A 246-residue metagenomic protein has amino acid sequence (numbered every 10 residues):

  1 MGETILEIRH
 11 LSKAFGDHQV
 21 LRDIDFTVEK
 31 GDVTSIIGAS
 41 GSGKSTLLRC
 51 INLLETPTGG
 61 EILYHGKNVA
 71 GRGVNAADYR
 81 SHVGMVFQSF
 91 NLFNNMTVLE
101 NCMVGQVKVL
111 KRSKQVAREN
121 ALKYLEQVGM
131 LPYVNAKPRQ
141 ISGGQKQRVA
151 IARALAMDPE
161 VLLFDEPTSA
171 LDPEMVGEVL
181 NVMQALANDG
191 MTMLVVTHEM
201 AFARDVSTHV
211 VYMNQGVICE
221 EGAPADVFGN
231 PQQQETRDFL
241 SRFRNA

Functional and structural regions predicted by a protein language model:
E3-P224: ABC family nucleotide-binding domain
Q215, E221, A225-A246: C-terminal boundary and immediately downstream tail of ABC-type ATPase nucleotide-binding domains
